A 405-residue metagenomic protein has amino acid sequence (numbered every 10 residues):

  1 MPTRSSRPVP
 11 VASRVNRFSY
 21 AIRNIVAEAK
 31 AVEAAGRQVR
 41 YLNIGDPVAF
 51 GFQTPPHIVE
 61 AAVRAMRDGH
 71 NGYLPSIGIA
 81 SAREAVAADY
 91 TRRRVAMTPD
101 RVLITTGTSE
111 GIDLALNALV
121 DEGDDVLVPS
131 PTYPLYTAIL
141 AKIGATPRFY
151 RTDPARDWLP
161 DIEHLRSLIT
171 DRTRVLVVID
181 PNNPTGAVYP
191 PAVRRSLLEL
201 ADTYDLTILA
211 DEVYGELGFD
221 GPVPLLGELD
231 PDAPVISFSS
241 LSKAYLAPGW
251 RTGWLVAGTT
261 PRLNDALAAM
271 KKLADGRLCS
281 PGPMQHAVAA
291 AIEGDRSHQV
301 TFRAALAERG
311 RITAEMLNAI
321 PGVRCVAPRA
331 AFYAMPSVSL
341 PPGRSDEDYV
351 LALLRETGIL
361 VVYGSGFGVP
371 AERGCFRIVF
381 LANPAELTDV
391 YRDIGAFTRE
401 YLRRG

Functional and structural regions predicted by a protein language model:
P2-G107, L114, H164, C279 (+2 more regions): N-terminal small-domain helix-loop-helix segment of the aminotransferase-like
A35, I143, T203-Y204, A233 (+2 more regions): Helix C-cap/helix->beta junction micro-motif
A88, A96, R166-S167, R344 (+2 more regions): PLP-dependent enzyme catalytic core of the Aspartate aminotransferase-like
A118-L140: Conserved PLP-anchoring active-site segment centered on the Schiff-base-forming lysine
K142-R148: A short helix-loop-beta submotif of the ANL/AMP-binding
R148, D153-V223: Active-site phosphate-binding strand-loop segment of PLP-dependent enzymes
P231-A307, R311-M316, F397-R399: Conserved core segment of the aminotransferase class I/II
L306-A307, G322-T357: Conserved PLP-binding catalytic core of the aspartate aminotransferase-like
